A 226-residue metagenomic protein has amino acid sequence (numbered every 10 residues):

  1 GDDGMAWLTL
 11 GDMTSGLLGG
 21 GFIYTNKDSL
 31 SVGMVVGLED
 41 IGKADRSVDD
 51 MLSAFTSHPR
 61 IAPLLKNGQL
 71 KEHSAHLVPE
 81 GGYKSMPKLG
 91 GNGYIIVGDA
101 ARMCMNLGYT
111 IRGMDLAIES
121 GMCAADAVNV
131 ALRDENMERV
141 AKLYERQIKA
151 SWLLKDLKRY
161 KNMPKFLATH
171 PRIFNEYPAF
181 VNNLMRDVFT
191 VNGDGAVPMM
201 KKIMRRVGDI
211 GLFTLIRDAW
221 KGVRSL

Functional and structural regions predicted by a protein language model:
G1-A6: Central beta-strand plus flanking loop segment that forms part of the substrate or channel wall within the catalytic
L8-S15, Y24, G33-V35: Extended catalytic-interface subdomain
G11-L18, K27, G42-S120, R133 (+3 more regions): FAD/FMN-dependent oxidoreductases across multiple families
S29-S31, L157, L215-K221: C-terminal segments that line or cap access tunnels to active or ligand-binding sites in enzymes and enzyme-associated
L38-D40: Short, surface-exposed beta-strand-loop junctions and turns on beta-sheet-rich folds
A75-N92, A150, D156, K165-A179 (+1 more regions): Extended, non-globular alpha-helical segments
C104, E119, C123-N175: Active-site-proximal substrate-binding core of FAD-dependent oxidoreductases
L167-L226: C-terminal auxiliary extensions adjacent to catalytic cores
